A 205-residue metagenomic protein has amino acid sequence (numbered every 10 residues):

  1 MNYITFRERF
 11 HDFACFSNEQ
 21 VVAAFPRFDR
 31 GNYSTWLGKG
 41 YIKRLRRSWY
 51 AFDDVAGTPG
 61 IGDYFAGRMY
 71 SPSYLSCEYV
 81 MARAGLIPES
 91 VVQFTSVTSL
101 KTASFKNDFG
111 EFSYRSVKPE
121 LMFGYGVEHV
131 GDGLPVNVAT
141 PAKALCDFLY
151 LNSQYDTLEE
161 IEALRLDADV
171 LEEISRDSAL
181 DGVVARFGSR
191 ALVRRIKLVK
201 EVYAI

Functional and structural regions predicted by a protein language model:
M1-P72, D108: Short beta-edge/loop segments at beta->alpha junctions of small alpha/beta modules that act as binding/recognition
Y3, N18, C77, P141-A142: Structural motif detector for alpha-helix initiation sites
C15, E111, A163: A residue-level signal for beta-strand positions that form part of recognition/binding surfaces within mature
P26, G85, Y150-Q154: Hydrophobic/aromatic-lined pockets within catalytic cores
F28-D29, I87, R190: Short coil/loop linkers at secondary-structure junctions
L37, K43-F52, G62-F123: Short gly/ser-rich loop at a beta-strand->alpha-helix junction or flexible surface loop bordering the NTP-binding
Y125-I205: Hydrophobic alpha-helical interaction segments
